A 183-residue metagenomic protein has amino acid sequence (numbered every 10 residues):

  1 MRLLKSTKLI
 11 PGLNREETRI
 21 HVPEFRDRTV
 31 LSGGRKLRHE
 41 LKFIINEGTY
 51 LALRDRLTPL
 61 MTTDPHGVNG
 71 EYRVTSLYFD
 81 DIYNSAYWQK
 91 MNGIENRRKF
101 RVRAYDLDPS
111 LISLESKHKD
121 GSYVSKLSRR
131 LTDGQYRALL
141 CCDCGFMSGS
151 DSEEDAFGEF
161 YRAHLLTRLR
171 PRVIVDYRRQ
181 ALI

Functional and structural regions predicted by a protein language model:
M1-I183: Phosphate-end processing signature that detects enzymes handling 5′-triphosphorylated RNA and polyphosphate
